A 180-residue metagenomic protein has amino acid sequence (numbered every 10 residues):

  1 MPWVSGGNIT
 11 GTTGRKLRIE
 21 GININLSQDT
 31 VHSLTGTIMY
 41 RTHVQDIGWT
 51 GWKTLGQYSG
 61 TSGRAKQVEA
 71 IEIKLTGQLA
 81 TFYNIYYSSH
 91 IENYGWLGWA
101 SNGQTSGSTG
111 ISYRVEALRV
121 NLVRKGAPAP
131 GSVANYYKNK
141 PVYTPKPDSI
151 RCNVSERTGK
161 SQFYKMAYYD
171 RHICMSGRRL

Functional and structural regions predicted by a protein language model:
M1-L180: Lectin-type carbohydrate-recognition ectodomains
